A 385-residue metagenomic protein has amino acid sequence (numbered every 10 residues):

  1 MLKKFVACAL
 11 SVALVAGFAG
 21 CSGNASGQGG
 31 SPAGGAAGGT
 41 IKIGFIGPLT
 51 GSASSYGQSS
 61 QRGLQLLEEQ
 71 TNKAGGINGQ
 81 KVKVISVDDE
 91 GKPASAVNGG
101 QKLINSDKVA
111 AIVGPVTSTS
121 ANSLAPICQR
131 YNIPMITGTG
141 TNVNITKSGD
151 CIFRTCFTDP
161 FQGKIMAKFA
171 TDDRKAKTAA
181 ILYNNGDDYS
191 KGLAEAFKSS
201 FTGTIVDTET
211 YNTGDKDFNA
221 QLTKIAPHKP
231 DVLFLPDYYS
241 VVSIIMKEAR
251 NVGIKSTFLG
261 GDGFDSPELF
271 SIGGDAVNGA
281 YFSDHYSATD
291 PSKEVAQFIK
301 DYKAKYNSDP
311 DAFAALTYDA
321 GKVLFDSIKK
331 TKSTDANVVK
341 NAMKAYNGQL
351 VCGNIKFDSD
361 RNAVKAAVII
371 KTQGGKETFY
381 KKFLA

Functional and structural regions predicted by a protein language model:
M1-K42, K73, R130, F383-A385: Short, low-complexity disordered leader/linker segments with a strong preference for bacterial N-terminal type II
G27-A33, S55-R62, A74-T146, Y211-F218 (+2 more regions): Beta-alpha junction/loop-to-helix N-cap segments that form part of ligand/metal-binding clefts
A36-A37, I41-Q65, V87-A94, V116-T119 (+5 more regions): Extracytoplasmic "Venus flytrap"
L103-V116, I136-G138, A180-Y183, K229-Y239 (+3 more regions): Periplasmic-binding protein-like
I152-T213, V232, L324: An alpha-beta-alpha
L193-S283: Extracellular/periplasmic bilobed ligand-binding domains
M246-Y318, Q373, E377-L384: Extracellular/periplasmic periplasmic-binding protein-like sensory domains
K305-A314, D326-K376: Segments of small-molecule ligand-sensing domains
